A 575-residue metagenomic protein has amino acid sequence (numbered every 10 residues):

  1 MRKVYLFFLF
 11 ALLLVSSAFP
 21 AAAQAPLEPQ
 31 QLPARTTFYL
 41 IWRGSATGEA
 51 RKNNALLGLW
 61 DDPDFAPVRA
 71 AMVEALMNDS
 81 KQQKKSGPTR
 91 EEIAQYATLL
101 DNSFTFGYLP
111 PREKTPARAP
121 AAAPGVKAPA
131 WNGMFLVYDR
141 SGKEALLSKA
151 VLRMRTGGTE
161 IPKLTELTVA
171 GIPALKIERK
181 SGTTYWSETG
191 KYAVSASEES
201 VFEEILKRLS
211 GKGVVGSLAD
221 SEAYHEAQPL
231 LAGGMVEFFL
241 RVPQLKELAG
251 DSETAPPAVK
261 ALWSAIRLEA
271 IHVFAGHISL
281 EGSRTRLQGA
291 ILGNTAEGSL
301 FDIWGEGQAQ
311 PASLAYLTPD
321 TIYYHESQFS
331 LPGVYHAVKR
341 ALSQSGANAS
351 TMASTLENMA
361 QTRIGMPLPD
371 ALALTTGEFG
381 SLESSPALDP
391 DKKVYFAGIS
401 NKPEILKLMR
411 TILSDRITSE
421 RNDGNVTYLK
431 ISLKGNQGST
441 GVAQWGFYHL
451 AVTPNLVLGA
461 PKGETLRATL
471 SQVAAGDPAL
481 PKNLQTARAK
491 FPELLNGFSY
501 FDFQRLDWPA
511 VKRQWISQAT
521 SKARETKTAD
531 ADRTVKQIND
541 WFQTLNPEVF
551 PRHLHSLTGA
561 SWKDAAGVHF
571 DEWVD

Functional and structural regions predicted by a protein language model:
M1-V4: Positively charged n-region of N-terminal signal peptides that target proteins for export
F7-S17: Bacterial N-terminal signal peptides
V15-A25: Bacterial Sec-dependent signal peptides at the C-terminal "C-region" and cleavage site
A23-K176, S221-A275, R286-D389, P403-I417 (+2 more regions): Structural boundary/hinge residues at secondary-structure and domain interfaces
R140-E144, S197-V201, I399-P403, K462-T465: Helix N-cap motif at beta-to-alpha junctions
E178-D251, T440-K527, A531-V535: A conserved glycine-rich beta-strand in the N-terminal activation segment of trypsin-fold
T375, T427-W445: Flexible, glycine/threonine-enriched loop-and-boundary segments that flank and lead into catalytic domains of large
T544, E548-D575: C-terminal regions of mature proteins
